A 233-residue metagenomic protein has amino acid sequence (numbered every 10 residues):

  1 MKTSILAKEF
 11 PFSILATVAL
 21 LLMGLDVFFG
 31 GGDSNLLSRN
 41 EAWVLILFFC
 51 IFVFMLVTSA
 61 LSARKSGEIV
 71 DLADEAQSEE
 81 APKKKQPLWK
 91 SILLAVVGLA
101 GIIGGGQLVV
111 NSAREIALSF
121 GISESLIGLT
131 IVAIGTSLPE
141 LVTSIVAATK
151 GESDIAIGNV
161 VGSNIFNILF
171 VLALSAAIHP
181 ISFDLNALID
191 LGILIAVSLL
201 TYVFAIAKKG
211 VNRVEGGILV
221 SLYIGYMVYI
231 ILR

Functional and structural regions predicted by a protein language model:
M1-R233: Hydrophobic alpha-helical segments, chiefly the membrane-spanning helices and signal/signal-anchor peptides
